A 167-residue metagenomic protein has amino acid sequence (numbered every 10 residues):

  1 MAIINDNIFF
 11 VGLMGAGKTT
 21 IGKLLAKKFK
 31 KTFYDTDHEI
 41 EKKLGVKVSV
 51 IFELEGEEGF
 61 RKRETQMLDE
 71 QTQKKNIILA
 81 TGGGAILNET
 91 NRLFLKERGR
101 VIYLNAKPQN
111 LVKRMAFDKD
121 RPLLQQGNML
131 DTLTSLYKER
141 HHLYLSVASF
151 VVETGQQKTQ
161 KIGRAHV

Functional and structural regions predicted by a protein language model:
M1-I3, L24, K28, K138-H166: NTP-dependent small-molecule kinase module
M1-N5, E70-T72: Phosphate-binding P-loop
F10: Hydrophobic anchor at the beta1->P-loop junction of P-loop NTPases
L13: P-loop (Walker A) phosphate-binding loop of NTP-binding proteins
T19: Walker A/P-loop
D35-K96, R121-P122, T134: ATP-dependent small-molecule kinase phosphotransfer cores that center on conserved nucleotide phosphate-binding segments
G83-A85, K107-Q109, Q157: Short glycine-rich anion-binding loops that position phosphate/pyrophosphate groups of nucleotides and phosphorylated
E97-H141: A glycine- and Lys/Arg-enriched "phosphate-lid" helix/loop adjacent to the NTP-binding pocket of small-molecule kinases
